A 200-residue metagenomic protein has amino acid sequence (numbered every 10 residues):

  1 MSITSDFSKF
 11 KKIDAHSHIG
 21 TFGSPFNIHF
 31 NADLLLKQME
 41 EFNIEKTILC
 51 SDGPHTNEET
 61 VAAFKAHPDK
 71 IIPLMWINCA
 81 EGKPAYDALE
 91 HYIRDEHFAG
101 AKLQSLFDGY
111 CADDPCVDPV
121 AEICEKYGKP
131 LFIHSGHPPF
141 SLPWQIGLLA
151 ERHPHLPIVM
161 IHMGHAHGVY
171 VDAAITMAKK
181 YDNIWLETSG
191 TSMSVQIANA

Functional and structural regions predicted by a protein language model:
M1-F7, A88-R94, I197-A200: Short amphipathic alpha-helices and their capping/turn segments at secondary-structure boundaries
M1-V61: An N-terminally biased module of ancient metal coordination in phosphate/nucleic-acid-related enzymes
I3-S5, K9, A63-F64, E90 (+2 more regions): Short secondary-structure boundary/capping segments
D14, T21, L49, M75 (+3 more regions): Hydrophobic residues in well-ordered beta-strands that form the structural core
H16-H18, H67, Q104, H134 (+2 more regions): Histidine-centered active-site/metal-ligand motif
G23-F30, C50-E58, N78-A85, D108-D113 (+3 more regions): Acidic-and-aromatic substrate-binding clefts and catalytic sites of carbohydrate-active enzymes
K46, P54-S135, K180-E187: Active-site gating/metal-coordination segments in enzymes
D113-A200: Catalytic pocket-lining loop regions of alpha/beta-barrel enzymes, especially the amidohydrolase/enolase/GH5 lineages
